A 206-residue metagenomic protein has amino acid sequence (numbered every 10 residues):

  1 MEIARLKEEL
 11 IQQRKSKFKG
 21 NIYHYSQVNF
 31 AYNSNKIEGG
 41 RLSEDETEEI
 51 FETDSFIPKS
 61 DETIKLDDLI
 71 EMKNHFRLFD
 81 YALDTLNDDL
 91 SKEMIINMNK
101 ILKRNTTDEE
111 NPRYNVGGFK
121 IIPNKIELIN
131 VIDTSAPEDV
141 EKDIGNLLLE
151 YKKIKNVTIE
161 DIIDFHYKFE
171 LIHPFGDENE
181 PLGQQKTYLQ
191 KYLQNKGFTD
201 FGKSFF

Functional and structural regions predicted by a protein language model:
M1-F206: FIC/Doc superfamily catalytic core
